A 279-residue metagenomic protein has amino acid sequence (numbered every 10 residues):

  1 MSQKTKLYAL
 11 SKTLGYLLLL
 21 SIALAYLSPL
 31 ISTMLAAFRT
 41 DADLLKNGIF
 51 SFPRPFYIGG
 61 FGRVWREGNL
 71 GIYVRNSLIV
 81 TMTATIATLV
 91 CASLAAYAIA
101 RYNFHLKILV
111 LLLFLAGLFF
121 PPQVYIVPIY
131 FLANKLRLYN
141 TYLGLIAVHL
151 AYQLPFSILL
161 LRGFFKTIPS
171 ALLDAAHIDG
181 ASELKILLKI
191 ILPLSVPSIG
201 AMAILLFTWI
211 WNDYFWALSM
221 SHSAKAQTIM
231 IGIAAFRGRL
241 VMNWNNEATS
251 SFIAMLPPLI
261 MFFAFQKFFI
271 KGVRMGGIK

Functional and structural regions predicted by a protein language model:
K4-L7, S11-K279: A structural signal for multi-pass alpha-helical bundles of membrane permease subunits that mediate small-molecule
